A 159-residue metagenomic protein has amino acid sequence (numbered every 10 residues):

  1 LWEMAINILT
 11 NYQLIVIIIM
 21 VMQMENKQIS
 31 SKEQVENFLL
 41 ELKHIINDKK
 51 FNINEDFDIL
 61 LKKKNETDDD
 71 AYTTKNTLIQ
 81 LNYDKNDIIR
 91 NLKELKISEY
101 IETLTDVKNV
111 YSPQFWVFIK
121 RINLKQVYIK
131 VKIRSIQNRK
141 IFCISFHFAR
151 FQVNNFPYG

Functional and structural regions predicted by a protein language model:
W2-M4: Tryptophan (W) side chains
N7-T10, L14-M20, I59: Short, positively charged and aromatic/hydrophobic N-terminal segments
Q13-L14, D84, I101, G159: Compositionally biased, intrinsically disordered low-complexity regions enriched in proline and serine
M24-S112: Compact soluble domain cores
K93-K140: Functional cores of ribonucleases/endoribonucleases
I133-G159: Enriched for short, Lys/Arg-rich terminal
